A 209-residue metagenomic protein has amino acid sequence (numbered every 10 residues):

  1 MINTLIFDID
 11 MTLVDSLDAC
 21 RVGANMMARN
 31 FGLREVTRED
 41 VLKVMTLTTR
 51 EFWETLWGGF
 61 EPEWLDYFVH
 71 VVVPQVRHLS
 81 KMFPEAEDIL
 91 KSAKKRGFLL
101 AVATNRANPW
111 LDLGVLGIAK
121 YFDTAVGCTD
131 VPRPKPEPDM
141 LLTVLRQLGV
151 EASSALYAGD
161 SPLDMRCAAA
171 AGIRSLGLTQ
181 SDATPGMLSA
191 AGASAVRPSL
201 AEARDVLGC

Functional and structural regions predicted by a protein language model:
I2-F98: N-terminal helical cap/lid subdomain that shapes the substrate entry/recognition surface in HAD-like hydrolases
I2-T4, P136-M165: Conserved Lys-Pro-Asp/Glu-containing loop-to-beta segment of HAD-superfamily phosphomonoesterases, centered on
L13, V102, R133, Y157-A158 (+2 more regions): Conserved SAM-binding loop
D18-A19, L113-L116, A169-A171, S189-A190 (+1 more regions): Short amphipathic alpha-helical segments
R29-F31, W53-G59, L79, E87-A101 (+3 more regions): Substrate-recognition/cap helix-loop segment adjacent to the acidic, metal-dependent catalytic center of Asp-based
E35-D40, K120-T124, A152-L156: Short acidic capping loops at alpha-helix termini that bridge into adjacent secondary structure
I118-C128, M187-L207: Structural recognition of alpha->loop->beta junctions
L156-A195: Acidic, Mg2+-coordinating phosphoryl-transfer loop and its flanking beta/alpha structural elements, shared across
